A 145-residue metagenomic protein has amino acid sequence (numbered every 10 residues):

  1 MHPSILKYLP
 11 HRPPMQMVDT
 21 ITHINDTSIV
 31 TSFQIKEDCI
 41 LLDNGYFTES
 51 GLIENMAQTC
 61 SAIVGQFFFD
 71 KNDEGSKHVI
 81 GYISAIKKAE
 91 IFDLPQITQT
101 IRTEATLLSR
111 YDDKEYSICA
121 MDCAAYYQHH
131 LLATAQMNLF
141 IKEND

Functional and structural regions predicted by a protein language model:
M1-I5, T103-A105: Short Pro/Gly-enriched beta-strand edge/turn motifs at strand-loop
I5-L9, L94: Short boundary/loop segments of OB/S1/cold-shock single-stranded nucleic-acid-binding domains
R12-T48: Catalytic strand-loop segment that frames the active site of acyl-thioester-processing enzymes
Q16, Q58-F69: Ordered, amphipathic secondary-structure segments that act as subunit-interaction surfaces in large macromolecular
G45-I63, S84: Compact, glycine-rich, soluble single-domain proteins
A62, Q96-D145: HotDog/MaoC-like acyl-thioester-processing domains
V64-E104: Hydrophobic beta-strand-centered segment that forms part of the acyl-chain substrate-binding groove
